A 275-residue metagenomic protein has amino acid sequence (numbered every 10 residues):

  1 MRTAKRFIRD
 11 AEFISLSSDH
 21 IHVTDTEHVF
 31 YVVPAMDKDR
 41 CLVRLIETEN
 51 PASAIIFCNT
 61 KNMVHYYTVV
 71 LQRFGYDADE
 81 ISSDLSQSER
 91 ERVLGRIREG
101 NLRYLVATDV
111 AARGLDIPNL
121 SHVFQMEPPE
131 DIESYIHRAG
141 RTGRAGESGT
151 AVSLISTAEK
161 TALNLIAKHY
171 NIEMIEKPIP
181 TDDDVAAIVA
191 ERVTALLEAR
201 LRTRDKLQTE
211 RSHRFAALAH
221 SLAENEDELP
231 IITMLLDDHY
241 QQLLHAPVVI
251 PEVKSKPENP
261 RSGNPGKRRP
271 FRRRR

Functional and structural regions predicted by a protein language model:
M1-H22, I166-I172: Post-DEXD/H (motif II) to motif III coupling segment of the RecA-like Helicase ATP-binding lobe
M1-R2, T24, R40, H65 (+3 more regions): Alpha-helical elements of the RecA-like P-loop NTPase motor core of helicases
A4, T26, L42, I56-F57 (+6 more regions): Residue-level signature of catalytic and energy-coupling elements of molecular machines, predominantly ATP/GTP-dependent
E12-H20, Y31-M36, S82, M126-P129 (+2 more regions): Conserved AAA+ ATPase "SRH/arginine-finger" region at the nucleotide-binding site
D25-V70, R214-A219: Conserved interdomain hinge at the start of the Helicase C-terminal
C58, T108-V110, P178: Short secondary-structure boundary segments
V70-Y170: Conserved RecA-like helicase motor core of SF1/SF2 enzymes
E147-R275: Arginine-glycine-biased low-complexity disordered regions
